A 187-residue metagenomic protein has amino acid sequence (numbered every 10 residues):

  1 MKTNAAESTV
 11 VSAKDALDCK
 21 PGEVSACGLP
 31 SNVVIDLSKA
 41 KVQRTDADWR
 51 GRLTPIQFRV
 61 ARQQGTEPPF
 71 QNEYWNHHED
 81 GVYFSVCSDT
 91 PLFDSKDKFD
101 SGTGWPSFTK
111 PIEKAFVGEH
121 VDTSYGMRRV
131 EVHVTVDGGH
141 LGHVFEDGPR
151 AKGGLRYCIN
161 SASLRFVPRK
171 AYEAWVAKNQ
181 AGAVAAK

Functional and structural regions predicted by a protein language model:
M1-E7: Bacterial Sec-dependent signal peptides at the C-terminal "C-region" and cleavage site
S8-V42: N-terminal low-complexity, Pro/Thr/Ser-rich intrinsically disordered segments that act as propeptides or flexible
G28-L29, K41, D46, R50-F84 (+1 more regions): A short Gly-Trp-Pro
